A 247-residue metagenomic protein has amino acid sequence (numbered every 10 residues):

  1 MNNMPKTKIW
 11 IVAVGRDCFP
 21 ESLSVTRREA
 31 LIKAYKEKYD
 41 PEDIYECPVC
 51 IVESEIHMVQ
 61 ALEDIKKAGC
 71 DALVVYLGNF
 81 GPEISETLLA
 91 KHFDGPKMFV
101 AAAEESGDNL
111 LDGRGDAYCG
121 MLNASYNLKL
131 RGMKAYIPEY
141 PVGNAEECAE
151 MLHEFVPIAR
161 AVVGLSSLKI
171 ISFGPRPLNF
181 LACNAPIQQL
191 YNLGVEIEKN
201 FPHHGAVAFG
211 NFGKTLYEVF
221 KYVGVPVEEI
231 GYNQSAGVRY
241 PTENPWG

Functional and structural regions predicted by a protein language model:
M1-G247: An N-terminal assembly and electron-transfer interface module characteristic of large anaerobic redox and radical
